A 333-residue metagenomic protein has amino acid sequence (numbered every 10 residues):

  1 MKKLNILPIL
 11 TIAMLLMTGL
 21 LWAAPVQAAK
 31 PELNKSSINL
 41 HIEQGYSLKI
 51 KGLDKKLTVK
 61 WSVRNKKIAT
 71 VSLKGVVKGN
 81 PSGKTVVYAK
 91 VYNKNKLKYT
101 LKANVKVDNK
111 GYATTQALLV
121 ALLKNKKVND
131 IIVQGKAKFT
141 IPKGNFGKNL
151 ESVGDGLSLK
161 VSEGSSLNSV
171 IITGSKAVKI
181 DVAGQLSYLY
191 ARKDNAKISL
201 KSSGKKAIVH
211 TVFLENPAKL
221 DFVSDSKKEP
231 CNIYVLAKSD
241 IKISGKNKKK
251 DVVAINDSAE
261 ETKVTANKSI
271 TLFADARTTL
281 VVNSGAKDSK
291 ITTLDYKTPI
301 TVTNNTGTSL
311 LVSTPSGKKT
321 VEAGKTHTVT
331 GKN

Functional and structural regions predicted by a protein language model:
L4-P25: Sec-dependent N-terminal signal peptides of Gram-positive bacterial secreted proteins and lipoproteins
P25-K110: Extracytoplasmic soluble-region selector
S36, H41-G45, N267, K297 (+1 more regions): Solvent-exposed, conformationally flexible loop/turn segments
K49, T114-N125, D130-I131, A137-S152 (+9 more regions): Short, T/G/N/S-enriched strand-turn elements that build extracellular solenoid repeat scaffolds
L53-T58, N304-L310: Short proline/glycine-enriched turn/loop motifs at strand-loop junctions of beta-rich domains
L73-V76, V321-G331: Short, solvent-exposed S/T- and G/P-enriched segments that are highly enriched in secreted/extracellular and lumenal
V312, K318-T320: Short linear proline/tyrosine/threonine-rich motifs used for host-factor recruitment and membrane trafficking/assembly
